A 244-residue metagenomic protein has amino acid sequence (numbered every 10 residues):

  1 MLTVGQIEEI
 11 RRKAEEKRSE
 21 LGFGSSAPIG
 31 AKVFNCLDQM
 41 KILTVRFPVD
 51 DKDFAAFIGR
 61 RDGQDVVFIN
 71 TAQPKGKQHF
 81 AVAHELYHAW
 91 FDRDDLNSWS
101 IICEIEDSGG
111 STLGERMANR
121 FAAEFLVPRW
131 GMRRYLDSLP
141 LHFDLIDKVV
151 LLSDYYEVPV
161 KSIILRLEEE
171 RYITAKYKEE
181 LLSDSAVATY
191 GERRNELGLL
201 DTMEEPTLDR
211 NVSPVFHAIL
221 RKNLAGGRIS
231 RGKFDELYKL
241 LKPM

Functional and structural regions predicted by a protein language model:
M1-M244: Active-site hotspot residues in diverse enzymes, especially metal/ion-binding acidic/histidine motifs
